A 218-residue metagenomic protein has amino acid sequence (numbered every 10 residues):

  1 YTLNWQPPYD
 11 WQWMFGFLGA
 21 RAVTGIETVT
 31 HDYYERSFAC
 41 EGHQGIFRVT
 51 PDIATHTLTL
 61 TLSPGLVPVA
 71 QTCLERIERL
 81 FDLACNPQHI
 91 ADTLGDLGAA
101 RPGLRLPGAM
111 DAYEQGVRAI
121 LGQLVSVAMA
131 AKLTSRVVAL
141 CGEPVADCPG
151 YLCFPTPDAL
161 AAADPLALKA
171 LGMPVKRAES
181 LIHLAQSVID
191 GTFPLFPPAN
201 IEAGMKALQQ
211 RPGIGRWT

Functional and structural regions predicted by a protein language model:
Y1-T218: HhH-family (HhH-GPD) DNA N-glycosylase catalytic core used in base-excision repair
